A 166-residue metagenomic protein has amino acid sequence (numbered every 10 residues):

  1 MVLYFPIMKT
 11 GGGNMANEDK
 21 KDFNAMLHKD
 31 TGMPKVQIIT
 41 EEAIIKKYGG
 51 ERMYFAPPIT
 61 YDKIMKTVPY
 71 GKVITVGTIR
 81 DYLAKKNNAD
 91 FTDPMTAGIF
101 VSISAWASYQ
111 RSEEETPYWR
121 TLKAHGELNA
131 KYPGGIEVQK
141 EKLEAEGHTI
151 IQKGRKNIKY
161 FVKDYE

Functional and structural regions predicted by a protein language model:
M1-N14: Short, Lys/Arg-enriched N-terminal segments with co-localized hydrophobic residues within the first ~10-30 amino acids
N17-E166: Nucleic acid-binding interface residues in structured DNA/RNA-binding domains, emphasizing the DNA-engaging scaffolds
